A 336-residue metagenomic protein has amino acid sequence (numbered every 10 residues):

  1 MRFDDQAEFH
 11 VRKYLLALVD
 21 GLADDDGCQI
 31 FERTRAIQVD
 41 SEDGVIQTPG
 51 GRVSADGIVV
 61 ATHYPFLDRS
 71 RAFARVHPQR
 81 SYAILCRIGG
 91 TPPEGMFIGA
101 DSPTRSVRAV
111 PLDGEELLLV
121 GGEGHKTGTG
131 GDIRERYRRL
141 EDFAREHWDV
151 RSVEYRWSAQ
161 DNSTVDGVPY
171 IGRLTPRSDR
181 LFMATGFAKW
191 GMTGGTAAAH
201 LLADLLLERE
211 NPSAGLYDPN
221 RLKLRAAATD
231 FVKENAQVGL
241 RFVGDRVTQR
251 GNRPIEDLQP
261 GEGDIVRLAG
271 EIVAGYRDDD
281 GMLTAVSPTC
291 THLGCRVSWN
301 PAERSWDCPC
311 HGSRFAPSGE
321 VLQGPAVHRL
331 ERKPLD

Functional and structural regions predicted by a protein language model:
M1-D56: Helical element adjacent to the flavin cofactor pocket in flavoenzyme catalytic cores
R2, Q6, V19, A23 (+5 more regions): Phosphate-binding active sites in nucleotide-utilizing proteins
D5, D101-T104, K126-E234, V286: C-terminal catalytic lobe of FAD-dependent flavoproteins
Q38-V110, R241, E256: Flavin-dependent oxidoreductases
I84, I265-D336: Rieske [2Fe-2S] iron-sulfur-binding domain
A100-V110, E115-L117, E123, Y137: Glycine-rich, aromatic-lined ligand/substrate-binding cores of catalytic and carbohydrate-binding domains
R108-L112, R173-L174, Y276-D278, N300: Short beta-strand micro-motifs enriched in acidic
V153-N162, R180-M183, V238, F242-T289: A glycine-rich dinucleotide-binding beta-alpha-beta segment and adjacent secondary-structure elements that constitute
